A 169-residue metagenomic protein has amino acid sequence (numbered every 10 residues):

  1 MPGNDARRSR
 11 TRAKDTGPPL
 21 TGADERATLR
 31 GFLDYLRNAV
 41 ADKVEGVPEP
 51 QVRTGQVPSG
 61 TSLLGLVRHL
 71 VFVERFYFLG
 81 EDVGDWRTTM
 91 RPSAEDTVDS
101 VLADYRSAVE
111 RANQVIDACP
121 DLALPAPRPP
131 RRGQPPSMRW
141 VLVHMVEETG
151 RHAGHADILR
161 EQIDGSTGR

Functional and structural regions predicted by a protein language model:
P2-P19, R26-E45, E49-R91, P129-R169: Short, contiguous alpha-helical
G22-D24, T97: Intrinsic-disorder/low-complexity, polar/charged segments
P92-P129, P136-M145: Acidic/histidine-rich alpha-helical segments that form the ligand environment of transition-metal centers
